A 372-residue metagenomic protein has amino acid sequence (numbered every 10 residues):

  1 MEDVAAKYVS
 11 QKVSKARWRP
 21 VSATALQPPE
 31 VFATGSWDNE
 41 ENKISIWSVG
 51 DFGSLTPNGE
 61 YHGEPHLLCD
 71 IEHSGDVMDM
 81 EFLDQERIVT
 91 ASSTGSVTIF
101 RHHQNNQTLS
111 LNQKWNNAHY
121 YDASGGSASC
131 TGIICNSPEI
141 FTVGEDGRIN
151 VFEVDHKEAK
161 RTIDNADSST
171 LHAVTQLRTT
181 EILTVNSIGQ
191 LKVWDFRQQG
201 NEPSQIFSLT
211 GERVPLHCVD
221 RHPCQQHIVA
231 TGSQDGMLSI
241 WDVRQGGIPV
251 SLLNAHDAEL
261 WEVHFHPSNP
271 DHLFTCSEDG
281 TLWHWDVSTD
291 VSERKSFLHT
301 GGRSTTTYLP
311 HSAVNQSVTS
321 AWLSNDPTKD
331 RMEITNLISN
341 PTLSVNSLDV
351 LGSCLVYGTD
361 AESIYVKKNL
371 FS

Functional and structural regions predicted by a protein language model:
M1-K15, N58-S74, K114-H119, N325-I338: A short helix->beta-strand "capping" segment at the edge of beta-propeller domains
M1-K7, T24-C69, V97-K114: Beta-propeller domains
Q11-A23, G75-F82, A118-C135, A166-Q176 (+4 more regions): Canonical WD40 repeat/beta-propeller blade segments in eukaryotic WD-repeat proteins
P28-P29, Q85-E86, S137, T179-T180 (+3 more regions): Conserved loop/turn motif of beta-propeller repeat scaffolds
F32-W37, I88-S92, I140-G144, I182-N186 (+3 more regions): Conserved beta-strand element within WD40/beta-propeller blades
V49-G63, S96-A118, G144-I182, N186-L216 (+5 more regions): Per-blade loop-tip surfaces of WD-repeat and WD-like beta-propellers in eukaryotic adaptors/scaffolds
D76-D79, R87, S93-R101, S129: Alpha-helical bundle protein-protein interaction modules that mediate dimerization/oligomerization and scaffolding
N346-S372: Blade-level signature of beta-propeller repeat domains, shared across WD40, Kelch, NHL, RCC1 and BNR/Asp-box propellers
